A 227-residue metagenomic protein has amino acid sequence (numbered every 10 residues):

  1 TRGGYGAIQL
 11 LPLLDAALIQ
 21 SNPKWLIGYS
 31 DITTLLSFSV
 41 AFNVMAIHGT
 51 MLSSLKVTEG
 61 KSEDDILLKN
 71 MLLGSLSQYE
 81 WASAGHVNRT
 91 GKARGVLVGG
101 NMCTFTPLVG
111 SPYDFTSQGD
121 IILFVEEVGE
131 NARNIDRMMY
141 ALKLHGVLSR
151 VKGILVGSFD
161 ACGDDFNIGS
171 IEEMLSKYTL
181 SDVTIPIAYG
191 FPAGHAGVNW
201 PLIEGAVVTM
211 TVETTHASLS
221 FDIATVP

Functional and structural regions predicted by a protein language model:
T1, I27, I122-F124, L155: Structural motif
T1-L11, S149-D160: Short acidic, glycine-rich surface-loop motifs adjacent to enzyme active sites
T1-N88, K92: Active-site histidine-anchored catalytic micro-motif
A17, M138-V151, G163: Short acidic/glycine-rich loops and adjacent helix/strand connectors that line catalytic pockets where negatively
D31, F105, I154, G205-V208: Buried hydrophobic positions in well-ordered alpha/beta secondary-structure cores of metabolic enzymes
I47-T50, V125-E126, G153-F159, G190: Short beta-strands and strand-loop turn motifs
D65-K143: ATP/pyrophosphate-binding catalytic subdomain of soluble kinases
S158, C162-P227: ATP/nucleoside-binding phosphotransfer catalytic cores, i.e., glycine-rich phosphate-binding loops
